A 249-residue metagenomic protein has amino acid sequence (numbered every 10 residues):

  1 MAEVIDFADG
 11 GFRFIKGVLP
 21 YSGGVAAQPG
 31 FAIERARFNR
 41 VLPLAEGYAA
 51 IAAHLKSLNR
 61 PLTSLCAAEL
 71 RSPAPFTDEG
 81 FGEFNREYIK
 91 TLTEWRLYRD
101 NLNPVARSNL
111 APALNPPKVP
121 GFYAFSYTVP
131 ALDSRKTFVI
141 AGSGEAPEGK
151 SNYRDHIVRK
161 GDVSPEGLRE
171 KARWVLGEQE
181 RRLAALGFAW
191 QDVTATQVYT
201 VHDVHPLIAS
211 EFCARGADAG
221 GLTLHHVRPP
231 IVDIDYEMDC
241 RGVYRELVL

Functional and structural regions predicted by a protein language model:
A2-L249: Short, polar/acidic, helix-capping and beta-turn segments at strand->helix junctions that line the mouths
